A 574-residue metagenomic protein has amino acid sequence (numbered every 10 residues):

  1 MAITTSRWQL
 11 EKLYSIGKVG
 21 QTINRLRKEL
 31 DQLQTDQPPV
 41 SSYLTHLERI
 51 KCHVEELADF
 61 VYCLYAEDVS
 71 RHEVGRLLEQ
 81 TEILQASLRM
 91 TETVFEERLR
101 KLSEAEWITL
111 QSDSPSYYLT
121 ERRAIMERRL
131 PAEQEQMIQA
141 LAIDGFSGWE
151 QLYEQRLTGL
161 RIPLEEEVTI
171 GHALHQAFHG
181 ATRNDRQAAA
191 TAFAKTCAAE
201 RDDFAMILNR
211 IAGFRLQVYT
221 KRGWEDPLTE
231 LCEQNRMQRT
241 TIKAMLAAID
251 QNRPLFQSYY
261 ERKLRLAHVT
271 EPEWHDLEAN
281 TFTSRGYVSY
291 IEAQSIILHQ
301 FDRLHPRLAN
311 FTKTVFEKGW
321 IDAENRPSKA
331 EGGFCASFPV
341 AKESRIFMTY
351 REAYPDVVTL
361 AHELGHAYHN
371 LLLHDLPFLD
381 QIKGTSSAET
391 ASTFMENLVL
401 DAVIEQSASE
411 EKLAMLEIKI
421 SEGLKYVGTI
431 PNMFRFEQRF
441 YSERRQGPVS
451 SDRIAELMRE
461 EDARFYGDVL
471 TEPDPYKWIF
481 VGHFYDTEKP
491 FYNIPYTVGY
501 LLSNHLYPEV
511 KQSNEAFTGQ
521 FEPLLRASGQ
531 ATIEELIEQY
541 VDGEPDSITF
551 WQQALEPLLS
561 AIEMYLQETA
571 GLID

Functional and structural regions predicted by a protein language model:
M1-T283, Q294, Q567-D574: A well-structured
F95, T120-I125, R129, R265 (+7 more regions): C-terminal, non-catalytic "cap/extension" segments appended to globular domains
G223, R351-L371, S392, N397 (+2 more regions): Active-site recognition of the HExxH zinc-binding catalytic motif
L266-Q300, A309, H369, M415 (+2 more regions): Long, K/E/R/D-enriched contiguous segments that form extended
G286-V288, A341-A361: Short pre-active-site segment immediately N-terminal to the catalytic Zn-binding motif
G286-V288, I321-E343: Catalytic zinc-binding patch centered on the HExxH motif and its immediate surroundings that defines zinc-dependent
R303-N310, A336, H366, N370-P377 (+1 more regions): Conserved helix-loop functional segments at active or binding sites
G384-K412, K419-S421, K425, G499: Post-HExxH zinc-binding segment in Zn-dependent metallohydrolases
